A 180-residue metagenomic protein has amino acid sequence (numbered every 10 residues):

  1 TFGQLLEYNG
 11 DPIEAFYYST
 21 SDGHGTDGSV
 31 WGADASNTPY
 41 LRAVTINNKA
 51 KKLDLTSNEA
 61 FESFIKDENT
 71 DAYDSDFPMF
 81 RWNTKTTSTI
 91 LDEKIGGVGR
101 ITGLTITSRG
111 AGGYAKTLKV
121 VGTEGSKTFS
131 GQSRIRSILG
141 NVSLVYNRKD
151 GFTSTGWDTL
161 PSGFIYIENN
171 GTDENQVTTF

Functional and structural regions predicted by a protein language model:
T1-F180: Conserved, single-site charged/polar hotspot
